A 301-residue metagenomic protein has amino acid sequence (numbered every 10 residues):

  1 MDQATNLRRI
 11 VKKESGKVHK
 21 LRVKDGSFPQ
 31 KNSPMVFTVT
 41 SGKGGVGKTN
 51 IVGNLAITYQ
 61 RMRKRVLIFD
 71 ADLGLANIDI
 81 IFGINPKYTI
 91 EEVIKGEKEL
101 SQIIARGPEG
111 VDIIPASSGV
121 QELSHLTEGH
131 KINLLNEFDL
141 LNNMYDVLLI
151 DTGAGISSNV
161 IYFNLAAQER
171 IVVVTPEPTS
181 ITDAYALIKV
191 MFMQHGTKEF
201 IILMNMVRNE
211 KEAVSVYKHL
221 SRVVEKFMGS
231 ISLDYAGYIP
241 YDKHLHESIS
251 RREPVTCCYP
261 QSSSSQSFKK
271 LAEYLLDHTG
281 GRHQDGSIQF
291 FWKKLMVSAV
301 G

Functional and structural regions predicted by a protein language model:
M1-G42: Extreme N-terminal, non-catalytic leader segments that precede Walker-type/kinase nucleotide-binding cores
F28-D72: Walker A/P-loop phosphate-binding motif and the immediately C-terminal alpha-helix
F69-N143, I249-R251: P-loop/Walker-type NTP enzyme "switch/lid" segment
V147, T152-G237, Y241, E247: Conserved catalytic-core segment of NTP-binding enzymes
I249-S267: C-terminal boundary of histidine-terminating zinc-finger modules
Q266-G301: A cross-taxonomic marker for long C-terminal extensions/tails that follow the last structured domain
